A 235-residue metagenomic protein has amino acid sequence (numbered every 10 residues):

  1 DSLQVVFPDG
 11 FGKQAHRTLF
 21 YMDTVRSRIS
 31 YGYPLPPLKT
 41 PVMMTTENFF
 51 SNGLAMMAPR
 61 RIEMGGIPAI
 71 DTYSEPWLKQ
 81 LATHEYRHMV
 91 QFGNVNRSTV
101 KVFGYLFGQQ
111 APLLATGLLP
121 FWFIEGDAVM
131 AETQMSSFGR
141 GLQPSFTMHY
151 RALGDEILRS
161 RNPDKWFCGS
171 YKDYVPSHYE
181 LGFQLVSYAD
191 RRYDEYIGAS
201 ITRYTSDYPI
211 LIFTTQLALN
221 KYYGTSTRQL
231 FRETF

Functional and structural regions predicted by a protein language model:
D1-L114, P120: Juxtacatalytic substrate-recognition/specificity segment
P59, Y73-L81, M89, N94-S187 (+3 more regions): Acidic/His/Gly-enriched intrinsically disordered linker/tail segments that often contain short helix/coil "MoRF-like"
